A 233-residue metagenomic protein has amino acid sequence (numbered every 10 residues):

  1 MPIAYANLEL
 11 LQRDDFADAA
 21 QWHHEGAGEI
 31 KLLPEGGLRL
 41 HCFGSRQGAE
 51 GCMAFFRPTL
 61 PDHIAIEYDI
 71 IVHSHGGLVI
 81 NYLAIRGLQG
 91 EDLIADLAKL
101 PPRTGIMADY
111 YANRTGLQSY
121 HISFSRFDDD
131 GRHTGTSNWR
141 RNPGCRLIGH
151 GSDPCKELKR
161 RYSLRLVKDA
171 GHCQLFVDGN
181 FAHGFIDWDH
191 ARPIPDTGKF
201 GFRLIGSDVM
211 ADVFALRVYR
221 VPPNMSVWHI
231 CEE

Functional and structural regions predicted by a protein language model:
M1-Y82, K99, P154-K156, H172 (+1 more regions): Low-complexity, Ser/Thr/Pro/Gly-rich disordered linker/stalk regions
S45-N138: Secretory/extracellular carbohydrate-interaction modules and structurally similar beta-sandwich "look-alikes"
Y68, R160-D169, C173-V177: Short tryptophan-centered beta-strand motifs in secreted/extracellular beta-sheet-rich domains of glycan-recognition
S74, K168-A170, G206: A generic beta-sheet turn/junction motif
S137-S163: Short, aromatic/His-centered strand-loop micro-motif at the edge of beta-sheets
F176-G184: Short strand-turn-strand beta-turns centered on an Asx-Gly dipeptide
I186-F214: Flexible glycan-contacting loops in extracellular carbohydrate-active proteins
M210-N224: Exposed low-complexity, polar/acidic, P/S/T/G-rich flexible segments that act as propeptides, protease-susceptible
